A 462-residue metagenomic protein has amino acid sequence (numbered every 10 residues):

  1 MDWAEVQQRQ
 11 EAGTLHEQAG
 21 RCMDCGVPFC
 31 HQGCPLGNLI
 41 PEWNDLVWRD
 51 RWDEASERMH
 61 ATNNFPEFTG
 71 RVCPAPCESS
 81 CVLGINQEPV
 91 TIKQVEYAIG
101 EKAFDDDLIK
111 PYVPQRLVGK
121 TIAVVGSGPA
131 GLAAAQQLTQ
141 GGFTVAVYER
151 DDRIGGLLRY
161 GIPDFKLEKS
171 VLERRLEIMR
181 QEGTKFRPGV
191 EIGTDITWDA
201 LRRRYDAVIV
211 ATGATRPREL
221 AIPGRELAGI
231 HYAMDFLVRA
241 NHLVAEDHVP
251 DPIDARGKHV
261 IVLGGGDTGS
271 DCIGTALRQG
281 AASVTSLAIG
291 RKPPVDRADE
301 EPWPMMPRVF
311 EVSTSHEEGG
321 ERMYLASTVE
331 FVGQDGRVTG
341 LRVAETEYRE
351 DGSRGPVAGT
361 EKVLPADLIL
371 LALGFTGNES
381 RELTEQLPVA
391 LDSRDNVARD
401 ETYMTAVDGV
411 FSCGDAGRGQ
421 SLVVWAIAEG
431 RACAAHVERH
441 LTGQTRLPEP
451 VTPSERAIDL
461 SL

Functional and structural regions predicted by a protein language model:
M1-Q18, L39-R71, A75, N86-R116 (+1 more regions): Ferredoxin-type iron-sulfur electron-transfer modules in oxidoreductases and energy-metabolism complexes
E54, R116, T121-V125, E173-I222 (+3 more regions): Feature captures the FAD/FMN-dependent oxidoreductase FAD-binding
S56-N63, P74-P76, V95, L158-D206 (+1 more regions): N-terminal Rossmann-like dinucleotide/flavin-binding domain of flavoprotein oxidoreductases that bind FAD/FMN
A103-I122, V238-K258: A short, basic/flexible loop-to-alpha-helix module at the beginning of a structural domain
T121-A146, T268-R278: N-terminal Rossmann-like FAD-binding beta1-loop-alpha1 element of flavoenzymes
F143-R159, V284-P294: Glycine-rich FAD pyrophosphate-binding loop
E226-G257, R349-Q420: FAD-site-proximal beta/loop scaffold in flavoenzymes
G269-G274, Q279, A416-L447: A conserved FAD-binding loop/helix module that cradles the flavin
